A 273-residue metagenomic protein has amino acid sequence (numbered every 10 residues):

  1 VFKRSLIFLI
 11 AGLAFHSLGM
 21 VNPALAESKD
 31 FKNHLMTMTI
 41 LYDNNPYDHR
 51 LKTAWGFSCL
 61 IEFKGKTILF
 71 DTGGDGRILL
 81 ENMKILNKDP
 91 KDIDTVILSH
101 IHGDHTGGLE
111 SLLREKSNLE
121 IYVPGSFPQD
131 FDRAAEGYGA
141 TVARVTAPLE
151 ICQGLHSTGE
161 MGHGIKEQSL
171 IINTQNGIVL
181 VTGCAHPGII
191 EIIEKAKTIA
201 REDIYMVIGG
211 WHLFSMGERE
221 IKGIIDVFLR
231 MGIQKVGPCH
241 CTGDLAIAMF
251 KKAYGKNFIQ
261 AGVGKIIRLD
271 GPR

Functional and structural regions predicted by a protein language model:
V1-R4: Positively charged n-region of N-terminal signal peptides that target proteins for export
L6-K64, A147-M161, G262: Zn-dependent metallo-beta-lactamase
T39-I85, E167-T182: Conserved beta-strand hairpin/beta-sheet module of binuclear metal-dependent hydrolase folds, prominently
L69-T72, I93-I101, Y122-G125, L180-C184 (+2 more regions): Active-site neighborhood of phospho(di)ester-bond hydrolases with catalytic His/Asp-centered motifs
R77-Y122, T198-V207, D226-L229: Active-site metal-binding motif and surrounding structural segment of the metallo-beta-lactamase
G107-G108, I178, C184-G264: Cap/insert and terminal regions of metallo-dependent hydrolase folds
V123-Q168, T174-Q175, I259-P272: Metallo-beta-lactamase
M161-H163, E167, T182-I189: Conserved mixed alpha/beta catalytic, RNA-binding, or beta-rich assembly cores of soluble enzyme, regulatory
